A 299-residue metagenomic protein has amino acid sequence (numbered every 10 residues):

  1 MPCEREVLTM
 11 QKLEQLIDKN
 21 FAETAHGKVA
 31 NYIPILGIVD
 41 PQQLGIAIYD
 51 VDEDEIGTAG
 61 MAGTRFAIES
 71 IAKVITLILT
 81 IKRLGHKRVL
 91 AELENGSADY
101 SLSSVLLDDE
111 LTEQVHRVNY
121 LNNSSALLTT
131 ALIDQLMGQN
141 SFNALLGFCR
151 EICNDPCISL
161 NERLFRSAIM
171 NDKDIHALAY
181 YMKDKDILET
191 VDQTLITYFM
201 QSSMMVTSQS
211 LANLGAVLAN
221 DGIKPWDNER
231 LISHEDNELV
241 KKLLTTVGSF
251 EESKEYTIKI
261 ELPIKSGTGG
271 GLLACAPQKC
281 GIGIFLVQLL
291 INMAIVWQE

Functional and structural regions predicted by a protein language model:
R5-G27, T80-Q201: Active-site-adjacent helix/loop patches that line small-molecule binding or acyl-intermediate pockets
I17, D221-E299: Structured C-terminal helix/loop/strand segments within mature extracytoplasmic catalytic/sensor domains
A22-T58, L273-A274: A short, well-structured edge-of-sheet supersecondary motif
L36-V39, V118, M170, E261-K265: Short Gly/Pro-enriched turn/cap motifs at secondary-structure boundaries
E53, A67-L90, L214, I282: Active-site SXXK
S70-A72, T76, L121-L128, D174 (+3 more regions): Catalytic-loop motifs flanking and including active-site residues across diverse enzymes
V74, T80, M205-I223, A276-V287: Active-site-proximal alpha-helical segments within enzyme catalytic domains
Q139, I169-D172, H176, Y180-L239 (+1 more regions): Penicillin-binding protein/beta-lactamase superfamily catalytic region
